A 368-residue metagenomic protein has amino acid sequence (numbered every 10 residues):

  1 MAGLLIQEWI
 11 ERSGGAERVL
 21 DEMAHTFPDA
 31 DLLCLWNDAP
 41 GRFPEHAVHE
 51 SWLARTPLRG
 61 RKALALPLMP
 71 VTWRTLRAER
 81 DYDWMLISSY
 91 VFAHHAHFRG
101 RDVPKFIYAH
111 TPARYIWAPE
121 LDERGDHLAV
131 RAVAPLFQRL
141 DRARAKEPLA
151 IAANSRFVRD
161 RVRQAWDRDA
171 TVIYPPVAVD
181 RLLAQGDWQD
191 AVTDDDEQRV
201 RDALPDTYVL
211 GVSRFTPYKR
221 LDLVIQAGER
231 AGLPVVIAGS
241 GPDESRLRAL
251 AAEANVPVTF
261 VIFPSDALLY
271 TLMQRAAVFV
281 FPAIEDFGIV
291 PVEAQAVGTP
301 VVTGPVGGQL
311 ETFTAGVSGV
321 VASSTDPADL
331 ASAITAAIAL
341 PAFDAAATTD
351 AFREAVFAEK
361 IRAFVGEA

Functional and structural regions predicted by a protein language model:
D29-H95: Active-site donor-binding segments of glycosyltransferases and PAPS-dependent sulfotransferases
P67-L68, T325, A339-A368: A charged, aromatic-enriched C-terminal amphipathic alpha-helix characteristic of glycosyltransferases across folds
H127-I151, V158-D160: Membrane-proximal helix-turn-helix segments that form the acceptor-binding/catalytic region of lipid-linked
V209, Q274-D286, T299: Acidic donor-binding loop of glycosyltransferase active sites
S245-A267: Nucleotide-activated donor-binding/catalytic signature segment of Leloir-type glycosyltransferases, i.e., the conserved
T271-A276, I361: Short alpha-helical donor nucleotide-sugar binding micro-motif in glycosyltransferases
P300-G304, F313: Short hydrophobic beta-strand element within catalytic cores of glycosyltransferases and related nucleotide-activated
T314-A328, T335-L340: Conserved acidic donor-binding segment of nucleotide-sugar-dependent glycosyltransferases
